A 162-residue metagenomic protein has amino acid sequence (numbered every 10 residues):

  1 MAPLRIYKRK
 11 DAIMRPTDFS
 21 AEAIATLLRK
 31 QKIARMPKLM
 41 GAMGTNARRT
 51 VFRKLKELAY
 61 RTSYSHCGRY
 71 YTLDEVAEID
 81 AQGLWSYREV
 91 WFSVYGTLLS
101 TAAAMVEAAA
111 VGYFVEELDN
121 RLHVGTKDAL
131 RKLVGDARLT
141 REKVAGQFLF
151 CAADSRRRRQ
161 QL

Functional and structural regions predicted by a protein language model:
A2-I13, I79-E89: Short, Lys/Arg-enriched N-terminal segment that forms or immediately precedes the first helix of a structured domain
Y7-S20, A108, D136-R138: DNA-contacting interfaces and partner/effector-binding or oligomerization modules in DNA-centric proteins
P16-K32, V94-A110: Positively charged, polyanion-binding regions of nucleic-acid-associated proteins
L27-Y71: A structured, charge-rich N-terminal accessory region that forms the first stable segment of a protein and links
K32-M43, A109-R121: Short acidic, hydrophobic short linear motifs in intrinsically disordered regions
T45-K54, L122-G135: Short amphipathic alpha-helical interaction segments
K56-T97, G135-L162: Charged low-complexity interaction tracts in eukaryotic proteins
H66, Y70-T72, V76-E78, G112 (+1 more regions): Basic, low-complexity intrinsically disordered segments
